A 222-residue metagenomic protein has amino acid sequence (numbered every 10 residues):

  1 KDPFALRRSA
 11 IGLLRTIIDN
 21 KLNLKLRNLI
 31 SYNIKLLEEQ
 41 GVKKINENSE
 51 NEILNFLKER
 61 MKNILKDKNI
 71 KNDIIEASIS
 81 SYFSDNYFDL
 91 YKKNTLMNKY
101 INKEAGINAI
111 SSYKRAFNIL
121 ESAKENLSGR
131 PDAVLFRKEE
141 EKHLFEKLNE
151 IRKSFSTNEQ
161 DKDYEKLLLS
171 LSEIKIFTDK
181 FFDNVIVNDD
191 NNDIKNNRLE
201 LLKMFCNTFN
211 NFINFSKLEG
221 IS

Functional and structural regions predicted by a protein language model:
K1-S222: Amphipathic alpha-helical "coupling" segments that flank catalytic cores
